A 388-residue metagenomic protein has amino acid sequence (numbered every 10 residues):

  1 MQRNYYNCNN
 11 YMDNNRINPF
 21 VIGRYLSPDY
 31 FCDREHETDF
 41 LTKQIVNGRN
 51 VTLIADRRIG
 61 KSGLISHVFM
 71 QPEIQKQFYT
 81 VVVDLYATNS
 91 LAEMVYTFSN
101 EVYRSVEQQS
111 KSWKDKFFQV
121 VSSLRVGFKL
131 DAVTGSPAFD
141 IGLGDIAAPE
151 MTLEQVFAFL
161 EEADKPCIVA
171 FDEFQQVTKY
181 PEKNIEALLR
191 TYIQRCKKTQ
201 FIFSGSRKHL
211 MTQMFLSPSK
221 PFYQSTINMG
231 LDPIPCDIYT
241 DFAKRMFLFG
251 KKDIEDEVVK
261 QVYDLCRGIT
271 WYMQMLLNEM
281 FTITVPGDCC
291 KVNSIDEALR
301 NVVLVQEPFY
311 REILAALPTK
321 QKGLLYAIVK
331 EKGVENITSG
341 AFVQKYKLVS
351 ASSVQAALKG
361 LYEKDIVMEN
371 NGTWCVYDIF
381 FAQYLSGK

Functional and structural regions predicted by a protein language model:
M1-V51, D56, M368: A short, basic N-terminal segment
N50, I54-I59, G63-I168: P-loop NTPase nucleotide-binding core
F139-R207, L216: Conserved Walker B catalytic segment
Q213-D264, P286-D288: Helix-loop-helix "sensor" segment of P-loop NTPases
G268, Q274-V349: Winged-helix-like regulatory helical subdomains adjacent to P-loop NTPase cores
Y346-E363: Short amphipathic alpha-helical interaction segments
Y362-G372: A short, conserved structural fragment
F381-K388: Short, amphipathic alpha-helical interaction segments positioned at domain boundaries
